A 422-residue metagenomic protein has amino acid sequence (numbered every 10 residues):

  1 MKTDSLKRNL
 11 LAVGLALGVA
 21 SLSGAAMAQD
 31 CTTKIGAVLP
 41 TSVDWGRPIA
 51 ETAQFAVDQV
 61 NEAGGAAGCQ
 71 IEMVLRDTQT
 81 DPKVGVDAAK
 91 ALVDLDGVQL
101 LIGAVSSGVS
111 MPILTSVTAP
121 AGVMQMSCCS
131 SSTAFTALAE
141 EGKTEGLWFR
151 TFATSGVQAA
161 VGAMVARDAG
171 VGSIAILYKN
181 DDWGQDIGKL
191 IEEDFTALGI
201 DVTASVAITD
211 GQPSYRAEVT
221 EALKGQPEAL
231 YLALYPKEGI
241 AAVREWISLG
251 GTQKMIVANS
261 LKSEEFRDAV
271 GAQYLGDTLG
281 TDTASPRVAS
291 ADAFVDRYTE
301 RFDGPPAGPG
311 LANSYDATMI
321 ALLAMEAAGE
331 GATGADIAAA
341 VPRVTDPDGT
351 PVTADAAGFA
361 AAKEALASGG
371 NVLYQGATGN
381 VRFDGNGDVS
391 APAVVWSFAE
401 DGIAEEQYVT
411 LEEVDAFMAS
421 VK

Functional and structural regions predicted by a protein language model:
K2-S5, N9-G14, A28-K422: Extracytosolic ligand-binding ectodomains
A12-L22: Bacterial N-terminal signal peptides
L22-A28: Sec/Tat signal peptide C-region and signal peptidase I cleavage site
